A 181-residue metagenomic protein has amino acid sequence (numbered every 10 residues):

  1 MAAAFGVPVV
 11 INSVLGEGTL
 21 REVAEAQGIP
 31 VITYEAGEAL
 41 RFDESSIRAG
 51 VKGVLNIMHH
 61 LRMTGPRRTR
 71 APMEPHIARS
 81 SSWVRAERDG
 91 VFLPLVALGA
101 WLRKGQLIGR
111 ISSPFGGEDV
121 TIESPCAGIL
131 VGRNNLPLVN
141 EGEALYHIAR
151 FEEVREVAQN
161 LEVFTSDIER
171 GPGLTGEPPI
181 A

Functional and structural regions predicted by a protein language model:
M1-A181: Structured catalytic-domain cores with a bias toward divalent-metal coordination
